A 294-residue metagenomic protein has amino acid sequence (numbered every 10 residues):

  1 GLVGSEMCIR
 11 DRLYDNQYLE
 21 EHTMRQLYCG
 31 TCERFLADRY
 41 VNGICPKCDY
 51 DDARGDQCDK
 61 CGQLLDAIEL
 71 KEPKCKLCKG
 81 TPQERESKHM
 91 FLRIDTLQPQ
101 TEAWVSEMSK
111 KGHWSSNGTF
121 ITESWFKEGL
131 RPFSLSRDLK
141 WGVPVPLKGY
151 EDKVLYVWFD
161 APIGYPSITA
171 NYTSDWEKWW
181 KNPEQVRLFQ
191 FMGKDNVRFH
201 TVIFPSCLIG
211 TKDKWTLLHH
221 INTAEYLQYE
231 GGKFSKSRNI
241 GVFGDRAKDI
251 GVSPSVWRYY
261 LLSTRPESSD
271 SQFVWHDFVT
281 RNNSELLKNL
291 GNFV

Functional and structural regions predicted by a protein language model:
G1-I9: Short, small-residue-biased leader/transition segments that mark boundaries at the very start of proteins
L2, Y40, G149-E151: A generic fold-level signal
S5-E6, G30-R39, E102, Y229-K233: Short, solvent-exposed polar/charged micro-motifs at secondary-structure junctions
L13: Active-site-proximal cofactor/substrate-binding loop regions of enzyme domains
Y18-F91: Cys/His-rich short segments
C48, Q57, K71-V294: Structured secondary-structure scaffolds
